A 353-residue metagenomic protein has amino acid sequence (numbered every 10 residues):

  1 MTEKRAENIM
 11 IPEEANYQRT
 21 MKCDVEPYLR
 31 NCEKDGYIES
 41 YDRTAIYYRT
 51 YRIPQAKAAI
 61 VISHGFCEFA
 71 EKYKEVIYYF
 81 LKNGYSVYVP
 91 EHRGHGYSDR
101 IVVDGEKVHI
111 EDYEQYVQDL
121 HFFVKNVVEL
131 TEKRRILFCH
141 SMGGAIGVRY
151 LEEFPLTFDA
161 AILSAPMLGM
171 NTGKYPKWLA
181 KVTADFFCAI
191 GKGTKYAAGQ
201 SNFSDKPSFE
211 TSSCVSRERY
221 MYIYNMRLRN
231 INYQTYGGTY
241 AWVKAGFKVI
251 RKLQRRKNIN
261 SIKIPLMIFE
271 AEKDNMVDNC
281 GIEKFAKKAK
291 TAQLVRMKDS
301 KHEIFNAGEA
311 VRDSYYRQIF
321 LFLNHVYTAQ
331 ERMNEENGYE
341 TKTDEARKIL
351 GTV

Functional and structural regions predicted by a protein language model:
M1-E39, I46-R49, G351-V353: An N-terminal hydrophobic leader/cap segment in hydrolases
K57, H64-E68: Active-site glycine-rich loops that stabilize anionic/oxyanionic intermediates across multiple enzyme folds
A70, E75-V103: Conserved alpha/beta-hydrolase
V108-V128: Alpha/beta-hydrolase active-site loop
G147-Q234: Alpha/beta-hydrolase-fold enzymes
I262, I268-E270, D274: Short beta-strand/loop motif that positions the catalytic acidic residue of the alpha/beta-hydrolase fold
I264, D278-K287: Short alpha-helix in the alpha/beta-hydrolase fold that links the catalytic acid
Q293, M297-V353: Catalytic active-site module of serine/aspartate enzymes centered on a nucleophile-bearing elbow/loop
